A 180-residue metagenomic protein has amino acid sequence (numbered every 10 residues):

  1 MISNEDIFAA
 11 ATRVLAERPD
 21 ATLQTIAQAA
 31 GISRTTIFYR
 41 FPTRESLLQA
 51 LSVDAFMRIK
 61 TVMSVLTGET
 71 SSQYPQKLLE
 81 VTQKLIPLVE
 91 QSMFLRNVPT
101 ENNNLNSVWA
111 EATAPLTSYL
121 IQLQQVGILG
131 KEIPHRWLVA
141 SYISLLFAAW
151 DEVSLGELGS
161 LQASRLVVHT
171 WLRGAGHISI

Functional and structural regions predicted by a protein language model:
I2-A11, I26, L51-A55, I59 (+1 more regions): Generic hydrophobic, amphipathic alpha-helix propensity
V14, R58, L85-S92, R96 (+5 more regions): A short secondary-structure junction motif
V14-S46: Helix-turn-helix
L23-Q24, M93-P99, I128-I133, I180: Short, hydrophobic secondary-structure boundary micro-motifs
A50, V62-V89, N104: Hydrophobic alpha-helical connector segments
S52, F56, L78, L105-T113: Amphipathic, non-transmembrane alpha-helical scaffold segments
K84, L88, G130-V153, G159-G174: Hydrophobic alpha-helical segments that form the core of small-molecule binding pockets and/or dimer interfaces
E101-I128, H135-A140, S144, W150-D151 (+1 more regions): Amphipathic alpha-helical packing segments from all-alpha helical-bundle domains
